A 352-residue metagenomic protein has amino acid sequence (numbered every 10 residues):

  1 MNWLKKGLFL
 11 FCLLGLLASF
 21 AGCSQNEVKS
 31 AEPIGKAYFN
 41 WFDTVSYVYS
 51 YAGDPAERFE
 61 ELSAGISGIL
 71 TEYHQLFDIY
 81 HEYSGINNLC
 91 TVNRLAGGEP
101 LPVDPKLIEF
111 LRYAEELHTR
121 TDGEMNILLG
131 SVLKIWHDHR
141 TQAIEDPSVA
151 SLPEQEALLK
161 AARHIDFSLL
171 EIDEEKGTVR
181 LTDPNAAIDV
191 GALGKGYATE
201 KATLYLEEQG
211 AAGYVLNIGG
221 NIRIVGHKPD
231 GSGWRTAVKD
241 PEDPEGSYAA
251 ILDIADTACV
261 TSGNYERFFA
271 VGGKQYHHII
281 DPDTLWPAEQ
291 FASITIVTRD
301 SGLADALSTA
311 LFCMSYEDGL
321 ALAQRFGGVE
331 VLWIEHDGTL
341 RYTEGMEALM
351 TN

Functional and structural regions predicted by a protein language model:
N2-L13, A18-N352: Mature catalytic core of soluble alpha/beta enzymes
